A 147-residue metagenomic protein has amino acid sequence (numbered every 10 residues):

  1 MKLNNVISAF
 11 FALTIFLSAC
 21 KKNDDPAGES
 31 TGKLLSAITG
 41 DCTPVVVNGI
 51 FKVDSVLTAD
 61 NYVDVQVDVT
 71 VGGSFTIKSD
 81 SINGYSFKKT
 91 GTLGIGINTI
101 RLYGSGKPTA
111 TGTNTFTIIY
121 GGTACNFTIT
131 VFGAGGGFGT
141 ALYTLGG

Functional and structural regions predicted by a protein language model:
M1-S18: Sec-dependent bacterial lipoprotein signal peptides
L17-G40, G136: Bacterial Sec-dependent N-terminal signal peptides
I38-I77, Y143-G147: Solvent-exposed, low-complexity, repeat-rich "mucin-like" stalks and linkers
S79-T92, A124: Short, solvent-exposed loop/linker segments at beta-strand-coil boundaries, enriched for Pro/Gly and Ser/Thr
G94-Y103: Aromatic sugar-binding surface patches on proteins that engage polysaccharides or sugar-phosphate polymers
S105-T111: Short, surface-exposed loop/turn segments at beta-strand-coil junctions that are enriched for proline with nearby
G112-G122: A short beta-strand micro-motif common to beta-rich folds, especially ectodomain repeats
F127-G136: Interdomain boundary/hinge segments at the C-termini of tandem beta-sandwich modules
